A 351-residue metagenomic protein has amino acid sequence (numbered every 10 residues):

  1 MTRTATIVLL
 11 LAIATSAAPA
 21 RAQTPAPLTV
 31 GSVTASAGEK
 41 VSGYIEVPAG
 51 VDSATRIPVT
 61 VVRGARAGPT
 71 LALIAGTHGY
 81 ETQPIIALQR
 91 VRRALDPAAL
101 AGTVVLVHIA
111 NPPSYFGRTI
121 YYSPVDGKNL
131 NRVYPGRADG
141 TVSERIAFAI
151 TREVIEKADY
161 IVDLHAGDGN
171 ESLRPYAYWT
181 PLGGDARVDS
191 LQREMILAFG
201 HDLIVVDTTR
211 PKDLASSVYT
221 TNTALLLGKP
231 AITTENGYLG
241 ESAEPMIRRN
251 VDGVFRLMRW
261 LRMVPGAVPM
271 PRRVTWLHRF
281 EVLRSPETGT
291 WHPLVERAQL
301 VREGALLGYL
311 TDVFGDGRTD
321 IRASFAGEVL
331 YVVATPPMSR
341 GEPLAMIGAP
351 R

Functional and structural regions predicted by a protein language model:
T2, R21-R351: Structured catalytic-domain cores with a bias toward divalent-metal coordination
A5-S16: Bacterial N-terminal signal peptides
